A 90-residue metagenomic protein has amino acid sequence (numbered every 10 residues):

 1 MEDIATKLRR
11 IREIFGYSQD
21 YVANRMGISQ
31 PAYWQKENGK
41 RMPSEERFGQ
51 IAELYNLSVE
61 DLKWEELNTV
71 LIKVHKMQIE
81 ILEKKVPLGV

Functional and structural regions predicted by a protein language model:
M1-I14: A short, Lys/Arg-rich alpha-helix, primarily the initiator
T6, G16-Y17, P43-E46: Residue-level signal for the short linker/turn that defines the boundary of a DNA-recognition helix
E13, G27, N38-K40, L67: Residue-level detection of the helix-turn-helix DNA-binding "recognition helix"
E13, N24, E53: Alpha-helical residues within the helix-turn-helix
G16-Q35: Short alpha-helical DNA-recognition segment
G27, S44-D61: DNA major-groove recognition helix of helix-turn-helix/homeodomain DNA-binding modules
E53, K63-V90: Short, charged recognition helix plus adjacent turn of helix-turn-helix-like nucleic-acid-binding domains
